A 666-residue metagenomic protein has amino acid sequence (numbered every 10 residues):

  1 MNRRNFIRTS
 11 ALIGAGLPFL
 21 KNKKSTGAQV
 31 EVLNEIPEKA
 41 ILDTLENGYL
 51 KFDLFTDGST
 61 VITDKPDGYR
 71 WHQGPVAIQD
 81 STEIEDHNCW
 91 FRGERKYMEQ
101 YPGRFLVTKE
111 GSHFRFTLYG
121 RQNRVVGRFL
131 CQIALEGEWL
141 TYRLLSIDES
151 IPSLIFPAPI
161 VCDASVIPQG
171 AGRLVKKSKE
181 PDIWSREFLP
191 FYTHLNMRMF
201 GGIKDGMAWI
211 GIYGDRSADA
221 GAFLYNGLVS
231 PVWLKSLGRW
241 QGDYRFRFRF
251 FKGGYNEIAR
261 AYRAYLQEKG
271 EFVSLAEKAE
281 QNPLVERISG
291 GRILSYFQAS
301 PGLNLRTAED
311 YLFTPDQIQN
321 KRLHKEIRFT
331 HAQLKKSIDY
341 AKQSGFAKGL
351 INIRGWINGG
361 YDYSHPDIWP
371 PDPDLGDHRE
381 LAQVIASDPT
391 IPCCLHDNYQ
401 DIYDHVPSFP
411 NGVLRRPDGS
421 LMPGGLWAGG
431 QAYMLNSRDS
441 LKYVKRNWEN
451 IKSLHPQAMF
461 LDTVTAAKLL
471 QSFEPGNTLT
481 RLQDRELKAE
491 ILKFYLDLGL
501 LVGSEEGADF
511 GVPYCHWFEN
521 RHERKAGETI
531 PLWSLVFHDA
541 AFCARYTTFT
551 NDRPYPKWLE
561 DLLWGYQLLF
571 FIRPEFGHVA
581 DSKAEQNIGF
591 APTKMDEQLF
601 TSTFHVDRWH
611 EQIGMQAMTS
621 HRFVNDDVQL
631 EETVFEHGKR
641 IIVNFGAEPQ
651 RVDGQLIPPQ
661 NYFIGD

Functional and structural regions predicted by a protein language model:
M1, L20-T44: C-terminal segment of N-terminal export signals and the immediately downstream linker at the start of the mature
N5-K24: N-terminal export signals
P37-Y361, P370-L375, D388, P392 (+2 more regions): Carbohydrate-recognition beta-sandwich/jelly-roll modules in extracellular/periplasmic carbohydrate-active proteins
L54-K65, G227, P231-I258, A308-R328 (+3 more regions): Active-site-proximal substrate-binding groove within the catalytic cores of carbohydrate-active enzymes
L303, I357-Y363, Q400-V406, A466-L470 (+2 more regions): Flexible loop/turn segments at secondary-structure boundaries
E326-N352, P370-M459: Substrate-binding cleft of carbohydrate-active enzyme catalytic domains
I353-G355, L395-D397, T463, S504-E506: A cross-domain feature marking catalytic cores of carbohydrate-active enzymes and several ubiquitous metabolic/repair
S364-P371, Y403, P407-R415, E474-N477 (+1 more regions): Short low-complexity, flexible loop/linker segments enriched in glycine and/or proline with clustered acidic
